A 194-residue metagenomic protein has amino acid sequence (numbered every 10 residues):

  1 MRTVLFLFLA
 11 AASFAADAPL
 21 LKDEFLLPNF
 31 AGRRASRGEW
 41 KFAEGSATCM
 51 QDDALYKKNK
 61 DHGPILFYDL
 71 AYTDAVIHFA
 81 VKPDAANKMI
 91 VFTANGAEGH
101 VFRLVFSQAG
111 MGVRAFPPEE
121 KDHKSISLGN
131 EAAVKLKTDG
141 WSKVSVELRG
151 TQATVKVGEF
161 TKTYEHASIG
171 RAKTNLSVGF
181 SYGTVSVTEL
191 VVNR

Functional and structural regions predicted by a protein language model:
M1-V4: Positively charged n-region of N-terminal signal peptides that target proteins for export
F6-A16: Hydrophobic h-region of N-terminal signal peptides that target proteins for export in Gram-negative bacteria
A16-R37: Extracellular carbohydrate-recognition regions
F25, F79, L136, G140-V157: Short tryptophan-centered beta-strand motifs in secreted/extracellular beta-sheet-rich domains of glycan-recognition
A54-E119: Secretory/extracellular carbohydrate-interaction modules and structurally similar beta-sandwich "look-alikes"
G63-D69, N130-L136, L176-S177: Beta-strand-rich interaction surfaces with strong enrichment in secreted/lumenal proteins
K121-K143: Short, aromatic/His-centered strand-loop micro-motif at the edge of beta-sheets
Y164-V191: Flexible glycan-contacting loops in extracellular carbohydrate-active proteins
